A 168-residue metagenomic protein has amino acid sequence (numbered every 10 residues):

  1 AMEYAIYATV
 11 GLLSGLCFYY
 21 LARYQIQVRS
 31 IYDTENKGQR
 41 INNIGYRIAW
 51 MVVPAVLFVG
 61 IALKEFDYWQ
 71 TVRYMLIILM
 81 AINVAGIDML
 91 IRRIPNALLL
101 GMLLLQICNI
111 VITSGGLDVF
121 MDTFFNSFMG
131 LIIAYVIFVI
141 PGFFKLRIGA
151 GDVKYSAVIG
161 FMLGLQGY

Functional and structural regions predicted by a protein language model:
A1-Y168: A membrane-topology feature that recognizes alpha-helical transmembrane segments and their immediate juxtamembrane
